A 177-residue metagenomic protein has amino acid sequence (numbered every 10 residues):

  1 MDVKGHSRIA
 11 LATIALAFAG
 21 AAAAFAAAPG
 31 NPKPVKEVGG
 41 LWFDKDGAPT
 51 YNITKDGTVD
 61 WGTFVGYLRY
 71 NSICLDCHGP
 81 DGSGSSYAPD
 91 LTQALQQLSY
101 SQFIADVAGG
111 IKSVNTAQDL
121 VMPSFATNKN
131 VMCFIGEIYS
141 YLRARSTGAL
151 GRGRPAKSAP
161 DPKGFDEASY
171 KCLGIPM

Functional and structural regions predicted by a protein language model:
D2-L11: Bacterial N-terminal signal peptides that target proteins for export
A12-G20: Bacterial N-terminal signal peptides
A22-A26: Boundary at the C-terminal end of the N-terminal hydrophobic targeting segment
A27-G62, L75, G79-A94: His/Cys-centered metal/cofactor-coordination and adjacent catalytic loops
P29-N52, A117-M177: Flexible coil segments in periplasmic/lumen-exposed cytochrome c-class electron-transfer proteins
T63, G79-G109, S124-N128: Gly/Gly-Pro-rich "capping" loops immediately C-terminal to redox-active cysteine motifs in periplasmic/lumenal
F64-L68: Active-site Tyr-X3-Lys motif and surrounding loop/helix of classical short-chain dehydrogenase/reductase
Y70-P80, F103, V107, M122 (+2 more regions): The canonical Cys-X-X-Cys-His
